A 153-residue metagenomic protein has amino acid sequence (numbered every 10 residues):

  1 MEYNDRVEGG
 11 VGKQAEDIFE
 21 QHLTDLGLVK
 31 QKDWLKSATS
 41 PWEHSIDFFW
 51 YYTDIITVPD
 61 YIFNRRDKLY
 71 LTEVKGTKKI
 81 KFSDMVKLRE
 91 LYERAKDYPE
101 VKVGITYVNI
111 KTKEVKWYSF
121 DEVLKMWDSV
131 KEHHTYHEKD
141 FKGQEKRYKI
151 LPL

Functional and structural regions predicted by a protein language model:
M1-E20, T24: Nuclease catalytic cores
E2-G9, K32-R66: Active-site metal-binding core of divalent-cation-utilizing nuclease and nuclease-like domains
G10, D97-L153: Domain-level recognition of nuclease-like catalytic cores that cleave nucleotide substrates
D17-T39: Conserved long hydrophobic alpha-helices within structured protein cores
T24-Q31, E93-G104: Structural alpha-beta junctions
Y61-K78: Conserved catalytic cores of phosphodiester-cleaving nucleases, focusing on short active-site segments
G76-Y98: Mg2+/Mn2+-dependent nuclease catalytic core
